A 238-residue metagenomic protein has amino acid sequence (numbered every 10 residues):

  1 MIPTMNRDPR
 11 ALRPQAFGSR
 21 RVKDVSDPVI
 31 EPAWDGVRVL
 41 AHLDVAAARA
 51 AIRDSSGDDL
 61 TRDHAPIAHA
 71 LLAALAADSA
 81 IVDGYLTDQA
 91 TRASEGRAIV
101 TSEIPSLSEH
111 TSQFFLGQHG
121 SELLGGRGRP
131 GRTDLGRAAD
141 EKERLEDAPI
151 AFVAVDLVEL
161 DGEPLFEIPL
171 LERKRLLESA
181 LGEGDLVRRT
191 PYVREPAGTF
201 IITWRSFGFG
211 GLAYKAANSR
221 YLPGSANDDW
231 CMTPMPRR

Functional and structural regions predicted by a protein language model:
M1-R238: Catalytic cores of nucleic-acid ligases and guanylyltransferases
